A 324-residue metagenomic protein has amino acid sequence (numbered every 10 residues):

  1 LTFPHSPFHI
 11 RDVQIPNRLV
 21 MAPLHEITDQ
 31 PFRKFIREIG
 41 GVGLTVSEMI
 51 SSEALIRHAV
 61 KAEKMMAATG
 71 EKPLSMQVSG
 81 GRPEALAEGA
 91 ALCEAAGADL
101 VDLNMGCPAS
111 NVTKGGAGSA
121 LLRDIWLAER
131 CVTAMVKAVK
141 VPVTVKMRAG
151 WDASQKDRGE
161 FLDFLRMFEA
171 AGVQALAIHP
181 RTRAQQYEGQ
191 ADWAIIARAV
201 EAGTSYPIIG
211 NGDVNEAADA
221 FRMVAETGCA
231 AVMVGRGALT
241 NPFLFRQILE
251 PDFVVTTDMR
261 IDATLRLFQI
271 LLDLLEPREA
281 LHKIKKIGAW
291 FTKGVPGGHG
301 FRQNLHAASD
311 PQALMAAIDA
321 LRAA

Functional and structural regions predicted by a protein language model:
L1-R11, I15, L19, H25 (+8 more regions): Alpha/beta catalytic cores of nucleotide-metabolism and tRNA/nucleoside-modifying enzymes
S6-H9, L24-D99: Glycine-rich, positively charged N-terminal anion/phosphate-binding segment
R11-R18, E53-L74, C107, T113-G115 (+1 more regions): N-terminal small/glycine-rich loop or linker at the start of catalytic domains across soluble metabolic enzymes
L19-A22, T45-S47, L74-V78, V101 (+4 more regions): Hydrophobic faces of well-ordered beta-strands that scaffold small-molecule active sites in alpha/beta enzyme cores
L24-E26, I50-S52, S79-G81, G106-P108 (+4 more regions): Active-site beta-loop-alpha junctions enriched in small/polar residues
E38, A87-A117, W126-Y206: Alpha/beta enzyme core
E63-K64, G116-L122, L249-D252: Short glycine-enriched, charge-decorated loop/helix-capping segments at active-site entrances that position
